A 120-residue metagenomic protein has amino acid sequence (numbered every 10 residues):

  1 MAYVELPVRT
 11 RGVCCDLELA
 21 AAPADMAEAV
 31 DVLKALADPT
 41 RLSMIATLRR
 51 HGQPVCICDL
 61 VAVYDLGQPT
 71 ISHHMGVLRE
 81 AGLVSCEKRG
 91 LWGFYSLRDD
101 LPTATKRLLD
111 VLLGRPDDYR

Functional and structural regions predicted by a protein language model:
M1-E28, R98-R120: Amphipathic alpha-helical dimerization/coiled-coil segments that flank or bridge DNA-binding/regulatory modules
C14-D16, I57-D59, E87: Secreted/luminal cysteine- and crosslink-motif detector
P23, A27-G67, G93-L101: N-terminal helix-turn-helix DNA-binding core of bacterial DNA-binding proteins
R41, H73-H74: Histidine-centered divalent metal-coordination motifs
R50, V77, R115-D118: Conserved amphipathic alpha-helical interaction elements at protein-protein interfaces in regulatory, energy-coupling
A62, H73, R79-E80: Alpha-helical residues within the helix-turn-helix
E80-R89, S96: Beta-hairpin "wing" of winged helix-turn-helix
